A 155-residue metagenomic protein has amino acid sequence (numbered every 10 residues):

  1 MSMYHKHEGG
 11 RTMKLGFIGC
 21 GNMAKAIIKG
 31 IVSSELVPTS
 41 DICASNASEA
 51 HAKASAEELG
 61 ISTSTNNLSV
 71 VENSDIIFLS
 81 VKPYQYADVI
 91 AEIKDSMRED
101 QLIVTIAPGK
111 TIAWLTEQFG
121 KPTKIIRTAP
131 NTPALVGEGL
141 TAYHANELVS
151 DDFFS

Functional and structural regions predicted by a protein language model:
Y4-E58, S62-T65, E72, E138-G139: NAD(P)+-binding Rossmann beta1-loop-alpha1 motif at the extreme N-terminus of oxidoreductases
V37, L148-V149: Alpha-helical structural elements of signaling/regulatory helical domains
E49, L59, N67-E72, I76-Y143 (+2 more regions): Rossmann-like NAD(P)(H) cofactor-binding subdomain of soluble oxidoreductases
